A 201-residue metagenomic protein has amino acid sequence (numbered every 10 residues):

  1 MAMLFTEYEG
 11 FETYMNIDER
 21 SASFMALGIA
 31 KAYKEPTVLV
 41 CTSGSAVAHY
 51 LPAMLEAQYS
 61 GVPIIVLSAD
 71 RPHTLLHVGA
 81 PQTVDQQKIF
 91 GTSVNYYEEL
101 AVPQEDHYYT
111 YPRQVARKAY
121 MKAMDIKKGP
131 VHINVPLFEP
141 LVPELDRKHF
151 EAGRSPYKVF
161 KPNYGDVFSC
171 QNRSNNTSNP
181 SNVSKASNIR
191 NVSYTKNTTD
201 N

Functional and structural regions predicted by a protein language model:
M1-T42, N175, N201: Thiamine diphosphate
M3-T6, G28, A53-L55, D70-F90: Active-site-proximal loop->helix
E12-N16, P63-L67, I89-L100: A glycine-rich helix N-cap at a beta->alpha junction
E12-Y14, A32-R71: A short, small-residue-rich loop immediately preceding and capping a beta-strand
T13, K122-N175, N188-D200: Conformationally flexible catalytic loops at phosphate/diphosphate-handling active centers
E35, Q82-G129: Conserved thiamine diphosphate
N179-K185: Intrinsically disordered, low-complexity repeat regions of secreted/extracellular protein precursors
